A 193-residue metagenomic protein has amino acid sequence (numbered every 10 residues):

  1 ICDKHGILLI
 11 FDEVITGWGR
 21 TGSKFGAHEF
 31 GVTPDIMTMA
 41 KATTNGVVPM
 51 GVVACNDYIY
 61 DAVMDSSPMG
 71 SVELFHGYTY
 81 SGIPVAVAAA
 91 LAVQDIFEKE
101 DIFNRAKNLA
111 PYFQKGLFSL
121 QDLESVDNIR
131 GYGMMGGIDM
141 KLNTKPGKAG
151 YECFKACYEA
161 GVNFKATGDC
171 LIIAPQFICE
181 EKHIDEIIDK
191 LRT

Functional and structural regions predicted by a protein language model:
I1-T193: Conserved N-terminal phosphate-binding loop of PLP-dependent enzymes in the Aspartate aminotransferase
